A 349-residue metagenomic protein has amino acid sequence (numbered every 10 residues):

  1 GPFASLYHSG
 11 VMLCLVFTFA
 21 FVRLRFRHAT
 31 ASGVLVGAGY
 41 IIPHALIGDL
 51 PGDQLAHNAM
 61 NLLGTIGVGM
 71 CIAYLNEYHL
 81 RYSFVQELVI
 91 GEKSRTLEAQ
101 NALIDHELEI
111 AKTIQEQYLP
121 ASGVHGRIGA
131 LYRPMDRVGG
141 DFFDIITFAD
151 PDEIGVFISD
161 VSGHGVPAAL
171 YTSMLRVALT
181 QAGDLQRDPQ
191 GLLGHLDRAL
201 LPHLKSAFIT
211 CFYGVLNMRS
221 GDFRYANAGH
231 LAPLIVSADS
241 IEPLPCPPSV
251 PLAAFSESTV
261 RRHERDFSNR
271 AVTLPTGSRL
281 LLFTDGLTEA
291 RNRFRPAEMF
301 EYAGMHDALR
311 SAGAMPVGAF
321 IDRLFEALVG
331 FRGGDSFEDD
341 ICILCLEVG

Functional and structural regions predicted by a protein language model:
G1-N58, T65-M70: Hydrophobic transmembrane alpha-helices
F3-L15, R27, R293, M315-E338 (+1 more regions): Non-catalytic regulatory/interaction regions at protein termini and inter-domain linkers
L63-E92: Juxtamembrane or sensor-core-proximal signal-transducing alpha helices that couple sensory domains to cytosolic
K93-L281, E326, D335-G349: … and, occasionally, acidic/histidine-rich disordered N-termini of signaling adaptors
Q186-G191, A312-I321: Short, charged, surface-exposed loops that flank catalytic or proteolytic processing sites
A297-R310: Divalent-cation-assisted or electrostatically stabilized phosphate/pyrophosphate-binding catalytic cores
